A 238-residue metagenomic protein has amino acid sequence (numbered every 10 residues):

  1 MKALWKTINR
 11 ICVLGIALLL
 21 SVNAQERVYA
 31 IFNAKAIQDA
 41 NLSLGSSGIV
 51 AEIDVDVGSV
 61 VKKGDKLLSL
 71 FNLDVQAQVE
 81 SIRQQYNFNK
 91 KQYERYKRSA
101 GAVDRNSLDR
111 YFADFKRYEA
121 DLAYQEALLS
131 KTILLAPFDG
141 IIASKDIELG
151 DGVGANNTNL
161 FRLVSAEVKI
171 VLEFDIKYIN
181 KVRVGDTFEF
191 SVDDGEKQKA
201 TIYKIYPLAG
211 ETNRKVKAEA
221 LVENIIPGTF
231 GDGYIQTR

Functional and structural regions predicted by a protein language model:
R10-L19: Bacterial N-terminal signal peptides
L20-A24: Sec/Tat signal peptide C-region and signal peptidase I cleavage site
R27-G45, A120-P137, R162, K204-L208: Short beta-strand-turn/beta-hairpin segments enriched in glycine/proline and small hydrophobics that form edge-strand
N33, A51-D54, V60-K66, L135-F174: Surface-exposed patches in structured soluble domains
D54, S59-F138, D146-L149: Amphipathic alpha-helical coiled-coil/rod segments that serve as protein-protein coupling scaffolds
K66, N72-L73, T158, D193 (+1 more regions): Short, surface-exposed secondary-structure boundary micro-motifs
A143, K197-R238: Structural microfeature recognizing short secondary-structure transition sites
D186-K199: Low-complexity, intrinsically disordered, polar/proline/glycine/glutamine-rich protein-protein interaction regions
